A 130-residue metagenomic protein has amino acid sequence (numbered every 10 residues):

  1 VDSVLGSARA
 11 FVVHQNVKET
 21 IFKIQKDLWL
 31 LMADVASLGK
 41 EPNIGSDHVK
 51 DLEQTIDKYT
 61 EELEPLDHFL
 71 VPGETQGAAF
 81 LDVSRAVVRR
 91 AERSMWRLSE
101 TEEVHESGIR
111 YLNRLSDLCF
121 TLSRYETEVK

Functional and structural regions predicted by a protein language model:
D2-K130: Phosphate/pyrophosphate-binding loop motifs in nucleotide- or prenyl diphosphate-using proteins
